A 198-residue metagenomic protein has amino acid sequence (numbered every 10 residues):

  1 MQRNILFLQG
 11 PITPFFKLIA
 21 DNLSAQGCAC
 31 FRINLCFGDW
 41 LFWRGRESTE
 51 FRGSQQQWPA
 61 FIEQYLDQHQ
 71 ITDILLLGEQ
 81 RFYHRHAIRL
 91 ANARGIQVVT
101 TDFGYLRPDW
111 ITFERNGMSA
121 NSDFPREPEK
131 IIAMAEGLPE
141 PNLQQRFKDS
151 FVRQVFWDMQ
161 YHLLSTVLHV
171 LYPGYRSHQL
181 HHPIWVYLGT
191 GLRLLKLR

Functional and structural regions predicted by a protein language model:
M1-C36: N-terminal subdomain of nucleotide-sugar transferases
F15, L35-I131: Active-site and donor-binding regions of nucleotide-sugar-utilizing enzymes
G27, Q70-D73, Y172: Short, flexible coil/linker elements and helix-boundary hinge sites characteristic of intrinsically disordered
Q97-L197: Active-site-proximal region of nucleotide-activated glycan assembly enzymes, centered on histidine/acidic-rich loops
